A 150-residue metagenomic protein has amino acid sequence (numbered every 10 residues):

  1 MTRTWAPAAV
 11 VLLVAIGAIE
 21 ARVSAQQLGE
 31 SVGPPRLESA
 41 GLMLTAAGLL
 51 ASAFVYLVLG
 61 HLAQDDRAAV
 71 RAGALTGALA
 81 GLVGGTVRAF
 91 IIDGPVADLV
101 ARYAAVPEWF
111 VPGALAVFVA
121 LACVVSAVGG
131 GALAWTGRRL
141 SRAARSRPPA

Functional and structural regions predicted by a protein language model:
M1-A150: Juxtamembrane/disordered regions of integral membrane proteins
